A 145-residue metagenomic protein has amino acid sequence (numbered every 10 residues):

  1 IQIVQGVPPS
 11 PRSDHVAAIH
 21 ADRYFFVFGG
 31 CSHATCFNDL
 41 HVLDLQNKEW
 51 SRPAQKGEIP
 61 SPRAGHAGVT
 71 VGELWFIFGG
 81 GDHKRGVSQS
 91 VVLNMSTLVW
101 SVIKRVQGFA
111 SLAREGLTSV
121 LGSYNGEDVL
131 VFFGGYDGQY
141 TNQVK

Functional and structural regions predicted by a protein language model:
I1-K145: Kelch-like beta-propeller repeat domains
